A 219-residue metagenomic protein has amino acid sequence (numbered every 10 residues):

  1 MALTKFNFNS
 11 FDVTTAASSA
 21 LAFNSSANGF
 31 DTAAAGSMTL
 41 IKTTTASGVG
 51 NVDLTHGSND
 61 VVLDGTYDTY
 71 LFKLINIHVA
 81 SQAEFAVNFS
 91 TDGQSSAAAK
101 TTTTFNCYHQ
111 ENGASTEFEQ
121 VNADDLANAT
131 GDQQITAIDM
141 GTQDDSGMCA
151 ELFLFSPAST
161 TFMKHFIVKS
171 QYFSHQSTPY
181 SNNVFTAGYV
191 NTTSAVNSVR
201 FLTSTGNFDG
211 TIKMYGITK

Functional and structural regions predicted by a protein language model:
A2-K219: Surface-exposed molecular-recognition determinants
